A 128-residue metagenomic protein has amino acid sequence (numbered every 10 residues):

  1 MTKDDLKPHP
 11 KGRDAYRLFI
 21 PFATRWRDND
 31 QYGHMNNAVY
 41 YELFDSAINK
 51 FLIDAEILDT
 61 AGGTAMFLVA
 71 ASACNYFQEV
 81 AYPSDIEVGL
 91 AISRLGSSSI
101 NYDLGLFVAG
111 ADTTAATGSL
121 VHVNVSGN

Functional and structural regions predicted by a protein language model:
M1-L18, V80-Y82, S93-N128: HotDog/MaoC-like acyl-thioester-processing domains
T2-A71, G127-N128: Hot-dog-fold acyl-thioester-processing enzymes
R25, F77, V108: Residue-level recognition of the GNAT/N-acetyltransferase active site
N36, F44-I48, V80, I86 (+1 more regions): Generic alpha-helical secondary structure signal
F51-I100, T114-T117, H122: Hydrophobic beta-strand-centered segment that forms part of the acyl-chain substrate-binding groove
